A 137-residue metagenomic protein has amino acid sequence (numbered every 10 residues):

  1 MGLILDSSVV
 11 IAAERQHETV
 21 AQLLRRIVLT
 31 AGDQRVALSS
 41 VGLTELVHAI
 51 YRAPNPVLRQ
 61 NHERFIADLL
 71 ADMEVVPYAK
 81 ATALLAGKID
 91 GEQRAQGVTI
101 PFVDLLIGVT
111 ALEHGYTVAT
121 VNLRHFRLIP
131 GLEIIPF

Functional and structural regions predicted by a protein language model:
M1-G2, G108-F137: Acidic, PIN/NYN-like endoribonuclease modules and their adjacent C-terminal/linker elements
M1-L38, Y51-D68: Short, well-structured N-terminal submotif of metal-dependent ribonuclease cores
L5-D6, S39, I100-P101, N122: Histidine- and aromatic-rich ligand-binding microenvironments
V10, L43-L46, A83, F126: A generic structural signal for short hydrophobic patches within well-formed alpha-helices
A12-E14, L23, A49, A86 (+2 more regions): Residues that scaffold the ATP/ADP-binding catalytic core of kinase and kinase-like folds
S39-V41, Y78-K80, V121, F137: Conserved beta-strand termini and adjacent loop/short-helix elements that scaffold enzyme active sites in alpha/beta
H48-I50, D72-A119: Active-site neighborhoods of divalent-metal-dependent phosphate/nucleic-acid chemistry enzymes
